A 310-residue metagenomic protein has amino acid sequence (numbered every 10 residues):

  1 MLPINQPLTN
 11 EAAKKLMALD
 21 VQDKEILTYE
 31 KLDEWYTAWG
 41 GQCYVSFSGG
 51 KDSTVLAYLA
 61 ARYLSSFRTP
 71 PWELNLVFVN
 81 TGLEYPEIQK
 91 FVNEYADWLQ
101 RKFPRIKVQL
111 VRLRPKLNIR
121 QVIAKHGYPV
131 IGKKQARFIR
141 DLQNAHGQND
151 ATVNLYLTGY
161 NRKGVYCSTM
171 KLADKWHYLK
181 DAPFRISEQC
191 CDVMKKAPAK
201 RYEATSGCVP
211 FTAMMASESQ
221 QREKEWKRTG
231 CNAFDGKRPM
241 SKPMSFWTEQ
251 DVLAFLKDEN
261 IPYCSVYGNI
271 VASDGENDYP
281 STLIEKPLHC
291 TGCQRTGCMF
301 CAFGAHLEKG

Functional and structural regions predicted by a protein language model:
L2-D251, D258: ATP-dependent adenylation/nucleotidyltransferase module used to activate substrates
L2-I4, L8-A13, G41, K200 (+2 more regions): ATP/NTP-dependent adenylation/nucleotidyl-transfer catalytic domains that generate, transfer, or process NMP-activated
